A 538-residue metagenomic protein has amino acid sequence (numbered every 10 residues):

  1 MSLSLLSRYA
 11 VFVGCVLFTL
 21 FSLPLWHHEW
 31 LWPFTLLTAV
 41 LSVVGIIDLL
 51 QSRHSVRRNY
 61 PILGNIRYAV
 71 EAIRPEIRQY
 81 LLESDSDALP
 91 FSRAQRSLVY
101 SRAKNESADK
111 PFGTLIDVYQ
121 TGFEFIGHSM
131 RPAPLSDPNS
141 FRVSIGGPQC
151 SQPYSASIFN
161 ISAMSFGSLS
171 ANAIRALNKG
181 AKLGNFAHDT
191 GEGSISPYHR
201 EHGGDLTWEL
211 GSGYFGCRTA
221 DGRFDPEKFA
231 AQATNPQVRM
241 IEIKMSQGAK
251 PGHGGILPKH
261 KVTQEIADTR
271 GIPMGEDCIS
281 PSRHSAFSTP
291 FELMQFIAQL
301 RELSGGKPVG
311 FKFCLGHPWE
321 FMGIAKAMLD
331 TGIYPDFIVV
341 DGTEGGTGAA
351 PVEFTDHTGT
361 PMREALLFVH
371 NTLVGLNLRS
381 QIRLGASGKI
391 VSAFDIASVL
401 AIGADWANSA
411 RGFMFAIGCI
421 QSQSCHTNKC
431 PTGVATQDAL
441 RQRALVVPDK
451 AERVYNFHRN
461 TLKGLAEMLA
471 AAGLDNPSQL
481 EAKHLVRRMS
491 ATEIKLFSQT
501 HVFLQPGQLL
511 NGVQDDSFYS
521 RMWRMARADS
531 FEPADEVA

Functional and structural regions predicted by a protein language model:
S2-K182, F186-A187, G193-G203, W208-A249 (+2 more regions): Conserved, well-structured core domains of diverse proteins
A72, E76, G184, Q232 (+10 more regions): Change "in soluble alpha/beta enzymes" to "in soluble alpha/beta proteins
S168, Y214-G216, G248-P251, I272-S280 (+2 more regions): Conserved radical SAM core fold
A171, R175, G184, H188 (+3 more regions): Internal alpha/beta core interface subdomains
N185-F186, V238, G306, P335 (+2 more regions): A structural motif
N235-R270, Q423-L440, L465: Mobile "lid/hinge" segments at catalytic clefts and subdomain interfaces of large enzymes
I279-Q442: Glycine-rich phosphate/ribose-binding loops and adjacent secondary-structure elements that form binding surfaces
V391-I396, L400-P506, L510-R527: Gly/Ser/Thr/Ala-enriched C-terminal appendages of enzymes
